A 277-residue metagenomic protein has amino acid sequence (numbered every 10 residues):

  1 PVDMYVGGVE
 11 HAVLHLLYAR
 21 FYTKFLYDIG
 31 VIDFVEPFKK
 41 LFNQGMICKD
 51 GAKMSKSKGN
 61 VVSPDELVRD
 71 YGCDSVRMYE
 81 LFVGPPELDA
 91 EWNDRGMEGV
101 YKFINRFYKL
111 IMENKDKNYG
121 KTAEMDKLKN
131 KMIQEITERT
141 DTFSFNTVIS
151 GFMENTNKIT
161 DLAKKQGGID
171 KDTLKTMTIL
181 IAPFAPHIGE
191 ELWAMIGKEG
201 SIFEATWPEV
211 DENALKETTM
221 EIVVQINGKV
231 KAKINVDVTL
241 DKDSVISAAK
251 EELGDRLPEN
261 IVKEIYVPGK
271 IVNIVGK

Functional and structural regions predicted by a protein language model:
P1-P86: Alpha-helical recognition segments enriched in aromatics with Gly/Pro capping that present substrate-recognition
L17, F34, E66-N235, I265-K270: Helix-rich, typically C-terminal accessory recognition domains appended to large enzymatic cores
Y27-D33, G254-I261: Active-site phosphate-binding and catalytic loops of NTP-dependent enzymes
F38-K40, N60, L215-E217, R256-P258: Short solvent-exposed loop/turn micro-motifs enriched in small/polar/acidic residues
G59, N235-D237, K277: Residue-level structural signal for beta-strand termini and adjacent loop
I234, V238-L257: A short, contiguous, amphipathic alpha-helix enriched in charged residues
L257-K277: Cysteine/selenocysteine-centered motifs that mediate thiol-based redox chemistry or coordinate metal-sulfur cofactors
